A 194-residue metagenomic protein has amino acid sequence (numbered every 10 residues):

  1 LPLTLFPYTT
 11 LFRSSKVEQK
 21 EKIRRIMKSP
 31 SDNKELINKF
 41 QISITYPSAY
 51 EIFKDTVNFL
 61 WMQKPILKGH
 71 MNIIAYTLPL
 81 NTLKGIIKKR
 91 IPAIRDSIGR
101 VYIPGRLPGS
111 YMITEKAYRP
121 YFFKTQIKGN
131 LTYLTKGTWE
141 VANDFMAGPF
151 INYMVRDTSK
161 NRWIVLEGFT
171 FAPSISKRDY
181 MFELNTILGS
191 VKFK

Functional and structural regions predicted by a protein language model:
L1, N72-T77, R162-F171: Short, well-ordered beta-strand elements
P2-T10: Single conserved hydrophobic/aromatic residue that forms the stacking wall/gate of nucleotide- or nucleobase-binding
T9-N33: Hydrophobic alpha-helical segments and helix pairs
R25-K54: N-terminal "mature-domain start" segment
P47-R106, E140: Secretory pathway targeting signatures of secreted, lumenal, and periplasmic proteins
I103-K160, I175, G189: Signature of long, low-cysteine stretches enriched in small and polar/charged residues
I164-I187: A short acidic/glycine-rich loop-to-helix N-cap element
